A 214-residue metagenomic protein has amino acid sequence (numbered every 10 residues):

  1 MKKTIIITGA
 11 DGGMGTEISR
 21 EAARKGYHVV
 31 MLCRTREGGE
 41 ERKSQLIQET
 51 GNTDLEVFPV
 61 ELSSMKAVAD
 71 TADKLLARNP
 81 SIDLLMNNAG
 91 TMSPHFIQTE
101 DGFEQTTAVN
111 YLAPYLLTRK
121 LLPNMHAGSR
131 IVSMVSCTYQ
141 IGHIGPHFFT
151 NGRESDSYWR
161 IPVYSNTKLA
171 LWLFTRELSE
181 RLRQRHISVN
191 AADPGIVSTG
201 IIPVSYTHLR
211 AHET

Functional and structural regions predicted by a protein language model:
D11: Conserved glycine-rich cofactor-binding loop
K25-E40: Conserved glycine-rich Rossmann-like NAD(P)H-binding loop of the short-chain dehydrogenase/reductase
R36, F58-D70: The beta1-alpha1 cofactor-binding region of Rossmann-like NAD(H)/NADP(H)-dependent oxidoreductases
N88-S93: Conserved NAD(P)H cofactor-binding loop of Rossmann-fold oxidoreductase domains
P94-H95, R130-R183, D193-Y206: Catalytic loop of short-chain dehydrogenase/reductase
H95-A108: Short alpha-helical oligomerization interface
T207-T214: Conserved small/polar residues in nucleotide/adenosyl-binding loops
